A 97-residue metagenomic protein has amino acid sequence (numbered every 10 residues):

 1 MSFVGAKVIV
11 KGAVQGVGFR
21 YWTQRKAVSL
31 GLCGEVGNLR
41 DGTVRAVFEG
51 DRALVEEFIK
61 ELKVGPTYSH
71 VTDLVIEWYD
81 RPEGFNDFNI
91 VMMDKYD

Functional and structural regions predicted by a protein language model:
M1-D97: Intrinsically disordered, low-complexity, mixed-charge
